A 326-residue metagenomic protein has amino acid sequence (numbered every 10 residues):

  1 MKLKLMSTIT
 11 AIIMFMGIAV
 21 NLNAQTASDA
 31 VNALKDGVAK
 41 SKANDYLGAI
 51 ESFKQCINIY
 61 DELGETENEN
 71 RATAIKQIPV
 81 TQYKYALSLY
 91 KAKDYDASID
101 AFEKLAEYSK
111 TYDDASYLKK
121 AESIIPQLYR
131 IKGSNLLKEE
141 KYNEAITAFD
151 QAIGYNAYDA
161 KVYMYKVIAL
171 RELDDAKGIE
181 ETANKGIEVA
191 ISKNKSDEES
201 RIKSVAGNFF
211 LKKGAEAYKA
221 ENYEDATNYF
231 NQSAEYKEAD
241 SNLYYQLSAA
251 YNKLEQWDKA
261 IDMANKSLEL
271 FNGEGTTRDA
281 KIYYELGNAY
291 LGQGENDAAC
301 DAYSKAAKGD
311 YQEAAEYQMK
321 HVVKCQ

Functional and structural regions predicted by a protein language model:
K2, N21-K84, K91-A92, D100 (+2 more regions): N-terminal leader/linker segments that initiate helical-solenoid repeat arrays
V31, T66, T73, V80 (+9 more regions): Start-of-helix register in tetratricopeptide repeats
K42, V80, K84, K91 (+8 more regions): Register position in tetratricopeptide repeats
E69-N70, Q77, K84, Y117-K120 (+9 more regions): Canonical tetratricopeptide repeat
S192, D197-N208, K212-E224, T277 (+2 more regions): Terminal, low-structured helical/coil segments at or just beyond the last alpha-helical repeat
